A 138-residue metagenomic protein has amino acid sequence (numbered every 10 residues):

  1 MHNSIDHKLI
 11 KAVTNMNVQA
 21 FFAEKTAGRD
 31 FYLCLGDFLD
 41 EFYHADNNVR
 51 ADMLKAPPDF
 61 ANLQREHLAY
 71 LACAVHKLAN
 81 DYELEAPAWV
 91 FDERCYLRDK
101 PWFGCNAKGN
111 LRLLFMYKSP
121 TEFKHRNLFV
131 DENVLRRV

Functional and structural regions predicted by a protein language model:
H2-P87: Charged, helix-prone or intrinsically disordered regulatory segments positioned adjacent to compact structured domains
N80-V138: Charge-dense, extended regions
